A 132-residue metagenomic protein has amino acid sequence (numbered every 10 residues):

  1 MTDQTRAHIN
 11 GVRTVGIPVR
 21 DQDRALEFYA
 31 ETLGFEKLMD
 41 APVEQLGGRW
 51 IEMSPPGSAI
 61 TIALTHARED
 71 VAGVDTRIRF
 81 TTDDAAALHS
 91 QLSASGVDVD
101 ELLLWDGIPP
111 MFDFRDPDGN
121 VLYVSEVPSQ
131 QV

Functional and structural regions predicted by a protein language model:
M1-H8, T14-I17, L38-A41, R49 (+1 more regions): Vicinal oxygen chelate
I9-N10, G16-A59: Core segments of cupin and vicinal oxygen chelate
V12-T14, G73-I78: Eukaryotic phosphotyrosine signaling hubs
G16-P18, S54, R79-D83, S125: Short hydrophobic/aromatic beta-strand micro-patches that form the beta-sheet surface supporting nucleotide- or nucleic
F28, A86-Q91: Short amphipathic alpha-helices within nucleic acid-binding modules
G47, E69-G73, Q130-V132: A short local loop/turn or secondary-structure capping micro-motif enriched for an aromatic residue
P56-I60, E69-A72, A85-A87: Short, charged/polar surface micro-motifs in flexible loops or helix N-caps
G57-I62, D118-L122: Short, charged/polar, Gly/Pro-enriched secondary-structure boundary elements
